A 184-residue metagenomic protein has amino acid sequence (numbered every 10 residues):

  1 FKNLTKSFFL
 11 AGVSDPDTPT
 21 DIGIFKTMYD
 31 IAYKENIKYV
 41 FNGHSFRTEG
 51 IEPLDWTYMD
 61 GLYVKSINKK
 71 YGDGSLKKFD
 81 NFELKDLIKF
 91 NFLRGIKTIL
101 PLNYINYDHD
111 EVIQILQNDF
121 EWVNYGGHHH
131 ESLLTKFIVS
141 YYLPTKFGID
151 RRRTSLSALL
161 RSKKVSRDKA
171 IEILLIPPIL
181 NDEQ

Functional and structural regions predicted by a protein language model:
F1-Q184: Nucleotide-activated chemistry modules centered on ATP-dependent adenylation/adenylyltransferase
